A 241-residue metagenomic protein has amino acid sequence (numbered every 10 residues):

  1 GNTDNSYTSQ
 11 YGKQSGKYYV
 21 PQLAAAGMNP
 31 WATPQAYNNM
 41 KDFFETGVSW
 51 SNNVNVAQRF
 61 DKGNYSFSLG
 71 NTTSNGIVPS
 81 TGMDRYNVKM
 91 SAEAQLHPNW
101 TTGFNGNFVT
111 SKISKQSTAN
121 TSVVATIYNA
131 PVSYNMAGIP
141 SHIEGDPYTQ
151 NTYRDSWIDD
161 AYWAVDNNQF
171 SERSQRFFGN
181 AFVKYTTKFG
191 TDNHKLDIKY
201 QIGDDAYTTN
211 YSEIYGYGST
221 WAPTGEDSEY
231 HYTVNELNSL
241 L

Functional and structural regions predicted by a protein language model:
G1-P79, S117-N120, N167-F170, V183-Y185 (+1 more regions): Residues embedded in well-ordered regular secondary structure
G1-V20, V109-T152, E213: A surface-exposed, glycine/aromatic-enriched loop/edge motif typical of exported proteins
G27-T33, R154-S156, W221: Flexible hinge/switch segments at interdomain interfaces of large molecular machines
Q35-M40, T72-N75, I158-N168, P223-Y232 (+1 more regions): Extracytoplasmic loops and strand-loop junctions of Gram-negative outer membrane beta-barrel proteins
I77-N87, E93-Q95, G103, N107-N120 (+2 more regions): Small-side-chain secondary-structure face that scaffolds active or pore-lining regions
E144, T149, Y153-W157, A161-Q175 (+1 more regions): Transmembrane beta-strand segments of outer-membrane beta-barrel domains in Gram-negative and organellar OMPs
